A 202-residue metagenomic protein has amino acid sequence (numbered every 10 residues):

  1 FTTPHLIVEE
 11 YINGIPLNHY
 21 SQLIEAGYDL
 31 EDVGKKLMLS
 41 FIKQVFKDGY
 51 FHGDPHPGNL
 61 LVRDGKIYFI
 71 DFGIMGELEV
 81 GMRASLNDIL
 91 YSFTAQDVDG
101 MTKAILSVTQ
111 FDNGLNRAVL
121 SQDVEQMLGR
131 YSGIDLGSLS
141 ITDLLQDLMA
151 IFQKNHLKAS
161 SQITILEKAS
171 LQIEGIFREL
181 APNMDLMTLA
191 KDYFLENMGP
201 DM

Functional and structural regions predicted by a protein language model:
F1-M202: Conserved catalytic cores of large enzyme domains
